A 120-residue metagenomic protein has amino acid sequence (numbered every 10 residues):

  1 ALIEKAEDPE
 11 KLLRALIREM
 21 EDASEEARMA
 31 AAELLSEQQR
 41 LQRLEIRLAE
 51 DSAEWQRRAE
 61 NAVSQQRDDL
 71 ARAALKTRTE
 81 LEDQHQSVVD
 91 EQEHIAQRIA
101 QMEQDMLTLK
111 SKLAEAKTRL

Functional and structural regions predicted by a protein language model:
A1-L120: Extended, charge-rich alpha-helical scaffolding segments
